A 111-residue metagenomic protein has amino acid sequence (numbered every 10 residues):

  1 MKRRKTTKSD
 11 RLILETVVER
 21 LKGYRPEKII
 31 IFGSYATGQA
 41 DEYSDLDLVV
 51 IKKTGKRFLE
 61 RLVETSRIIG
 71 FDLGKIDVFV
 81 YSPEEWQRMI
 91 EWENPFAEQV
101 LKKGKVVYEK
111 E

Functional and structural regions predicted by a protein language model:
M1-K28, A36-E42, K52-E111: Catalytic core of pol beta-like nucleotidyltransferases
